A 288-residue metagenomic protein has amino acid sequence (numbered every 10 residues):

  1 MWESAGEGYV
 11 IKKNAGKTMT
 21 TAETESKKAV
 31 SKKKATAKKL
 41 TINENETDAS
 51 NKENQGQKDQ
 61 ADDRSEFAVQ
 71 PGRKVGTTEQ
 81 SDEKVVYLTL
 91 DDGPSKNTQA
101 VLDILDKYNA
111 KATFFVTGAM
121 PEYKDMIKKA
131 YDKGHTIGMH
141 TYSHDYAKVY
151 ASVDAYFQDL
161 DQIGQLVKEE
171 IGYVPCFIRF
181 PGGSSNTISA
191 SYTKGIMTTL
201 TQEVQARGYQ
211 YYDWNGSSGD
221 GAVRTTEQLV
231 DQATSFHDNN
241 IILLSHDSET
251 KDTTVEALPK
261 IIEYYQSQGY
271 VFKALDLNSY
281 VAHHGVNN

Functional and structural regions predicted by a protein language model:
W2-E83: N-terminal, intrinsically disordered, polar/charged segments of Gram-positive cell-envelope systems that serve as
E3, T24, N54, E79-Q80 (+8 more regions): Generic hydrophobic/packing signal
E7, V85, K133, R207-Q210 (+1 more regions): Intrinsically disordered, low-complexity segments enriched in small/polar residues
N14, N43-N45, N51-N54, N97 (+6 more regions): Detector for Asparagine
D59-Y156, D161-V174, Y264, Y280: Active-site beta->alpha N-cap acidic-glycine motif
L90-D92, V116-A119, M139-T141, R179-G182 (+3 more regions): A cross-domain feature marking catalytic cores of carbohydrate-active enzymes and several ubiquitous metabolic/repair
F115-G118, G269-H283: A short glycine-rich beta-strand->turn/loop micro-motif centered on a GG-aromatic cluster
Y146-L244, S248-Y264, Y270, H284-N288: Catalytic domains of cell-wall/extracellular-matrix polysaccharide-remodeling enzymes, centered on de-N-acetylation
